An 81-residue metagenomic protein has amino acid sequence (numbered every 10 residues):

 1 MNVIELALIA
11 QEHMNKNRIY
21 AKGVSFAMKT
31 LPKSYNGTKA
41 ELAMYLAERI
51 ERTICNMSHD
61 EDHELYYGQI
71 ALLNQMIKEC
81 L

Functional and structural regions predicted by a protein language model:
M1-L8, K33, Q75-L81: Short intrinsically disordered terminal tails
N2-A27: Short terminal alpha-helical segments
I4-E5, R18, E48, E61 (+1 more regions): Generic extreme N-terminus detector
Q11, N36, E51, I77-K78: Intrinsic disorder/low-complexity segments in short proteins, especially the signal peptide and propeptide regions
N15-N17, Y67, L73, E79: Alpha-helical and His/Cys-centered functional microenvironments
A27-Y67, A71: Acidic, low-complexity, intrinsically disordered interaction modules
